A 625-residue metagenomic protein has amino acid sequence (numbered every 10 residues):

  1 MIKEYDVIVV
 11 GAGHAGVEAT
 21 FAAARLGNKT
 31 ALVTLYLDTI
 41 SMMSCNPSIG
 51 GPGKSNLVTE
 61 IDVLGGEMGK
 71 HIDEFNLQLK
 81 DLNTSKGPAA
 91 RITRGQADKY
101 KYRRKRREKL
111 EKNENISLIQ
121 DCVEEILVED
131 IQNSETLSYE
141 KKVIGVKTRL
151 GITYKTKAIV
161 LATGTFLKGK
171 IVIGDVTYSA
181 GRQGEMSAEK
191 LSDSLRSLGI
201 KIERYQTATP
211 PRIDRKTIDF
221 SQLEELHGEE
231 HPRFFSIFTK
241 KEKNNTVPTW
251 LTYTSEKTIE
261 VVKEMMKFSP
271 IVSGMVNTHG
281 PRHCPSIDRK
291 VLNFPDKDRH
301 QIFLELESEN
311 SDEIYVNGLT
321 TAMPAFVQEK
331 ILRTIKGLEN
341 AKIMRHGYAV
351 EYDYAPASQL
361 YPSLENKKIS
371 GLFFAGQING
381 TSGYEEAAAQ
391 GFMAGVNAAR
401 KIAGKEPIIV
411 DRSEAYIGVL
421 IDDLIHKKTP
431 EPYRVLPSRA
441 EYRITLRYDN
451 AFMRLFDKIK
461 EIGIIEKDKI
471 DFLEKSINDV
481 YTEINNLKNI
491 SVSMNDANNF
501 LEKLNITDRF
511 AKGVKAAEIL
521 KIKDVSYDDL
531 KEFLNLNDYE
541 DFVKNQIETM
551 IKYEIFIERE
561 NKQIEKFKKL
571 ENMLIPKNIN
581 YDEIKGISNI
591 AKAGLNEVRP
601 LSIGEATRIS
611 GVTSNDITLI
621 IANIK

Functional and structural regions predicted by a protein language model:
I2-A15: Beta1/beta-strand and adjacent pyrophosphate-binding region of the FAD-binding site in flavoprotein oxidoreductases
K3-Y5, R149-A158: Core beta-strand elements of the Rossmann-like FAD/NAD(P) dinucleotide-binding domain in flavoenzyme oxidoreductases
V10, T153-G164: Short hydrophobic core segments
F21-E125, L150, A162-S179, M186 (+3 more regions): Conserved N-terminal/central alpha/beta ligand/cofactor-binding core
Y36-D38, D193-E329, I421, H426-F510 (+1 more regions): An anion/pyrophosphate-binding glycine-rich loop and adjacent beta-alpha core in soluble alpha-beta enzymes
L127-T153: Conserved beta-strand-loop-beta-strand element in the redox core of flavoprotein oxidoreductases
Y315-T381, I409-D422, E540-G594, R599: A glycine-rich dinucleotide-binding beta-alpha-beta segment and adjacent secondary-structure elements that constitute
R439, F456-D616, A622-I624: Extended, charge-enriched "interface" segments that sit outside catalytic cores
